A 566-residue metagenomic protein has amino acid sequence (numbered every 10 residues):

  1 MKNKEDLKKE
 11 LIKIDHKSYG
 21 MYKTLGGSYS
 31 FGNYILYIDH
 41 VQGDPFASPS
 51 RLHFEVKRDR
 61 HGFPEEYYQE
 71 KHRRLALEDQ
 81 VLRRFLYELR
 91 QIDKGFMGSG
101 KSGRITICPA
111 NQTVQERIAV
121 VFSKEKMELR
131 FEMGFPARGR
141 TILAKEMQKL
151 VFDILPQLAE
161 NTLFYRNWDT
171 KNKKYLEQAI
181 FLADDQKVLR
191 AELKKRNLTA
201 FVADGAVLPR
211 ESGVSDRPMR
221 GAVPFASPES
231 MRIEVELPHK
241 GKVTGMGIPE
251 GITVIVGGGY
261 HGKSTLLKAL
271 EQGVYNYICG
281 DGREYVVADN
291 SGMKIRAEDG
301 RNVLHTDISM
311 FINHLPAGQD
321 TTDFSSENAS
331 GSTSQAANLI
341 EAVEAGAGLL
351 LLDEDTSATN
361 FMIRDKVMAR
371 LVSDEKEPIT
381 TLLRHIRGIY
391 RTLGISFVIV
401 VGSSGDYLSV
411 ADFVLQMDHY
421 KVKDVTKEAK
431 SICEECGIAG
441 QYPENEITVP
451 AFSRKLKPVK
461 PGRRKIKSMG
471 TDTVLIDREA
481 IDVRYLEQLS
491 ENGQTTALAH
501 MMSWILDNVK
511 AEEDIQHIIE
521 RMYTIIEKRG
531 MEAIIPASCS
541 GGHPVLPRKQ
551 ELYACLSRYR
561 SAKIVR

Functional and structural regions predicted by a protein language model:
M1-V188, L193-N197, L208, Y559-R560 (+1 more regions): N-terminal accessory targeting/assembly segments
L143, R301, F311-S332, R364-I379: Flexible beta-alpha connector loops of hexameric P-loop NTPases
K194-N197, D204, Y260, L267-E298 (+1 more regions): Carboxylate/His-rich catalytic cores and anion/metal-binding grooves
P209-T244, C279, V287-V303, I308-Q319: N-terminal pre-Walker A segment at the start of P-loop NTPase domains
V243-Y275: Glycine-rich phosphate-binding P-loop
S330-A342: Conserved alpha-helical scaffold flanking the Walker A/P-loop in AAA+ ATPase domains
A342-I386, Y390-R391, V400-S409, F413-K430: Conserved P-loop NTPase nucleotide-binding/switch module
R391-G394, V400-R566: Conserved NTP phosphate-binding and transfer environment spanning the P-loop NTPase/kinase superfamily
